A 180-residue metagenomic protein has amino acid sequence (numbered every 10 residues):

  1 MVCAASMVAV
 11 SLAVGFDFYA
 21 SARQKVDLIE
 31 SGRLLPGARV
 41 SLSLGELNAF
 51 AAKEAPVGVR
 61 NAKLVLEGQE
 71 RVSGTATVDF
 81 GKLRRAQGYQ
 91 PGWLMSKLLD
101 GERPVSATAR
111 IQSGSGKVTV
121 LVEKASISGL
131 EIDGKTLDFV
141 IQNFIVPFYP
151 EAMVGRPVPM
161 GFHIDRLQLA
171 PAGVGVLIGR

Functional and structural regions predicted by a protein language model:
M1-A9: Bacterial N-terminal signal peptides
V10-R180: Extracellular/lumenal and peripheral-membrane lipid-interaction modules
